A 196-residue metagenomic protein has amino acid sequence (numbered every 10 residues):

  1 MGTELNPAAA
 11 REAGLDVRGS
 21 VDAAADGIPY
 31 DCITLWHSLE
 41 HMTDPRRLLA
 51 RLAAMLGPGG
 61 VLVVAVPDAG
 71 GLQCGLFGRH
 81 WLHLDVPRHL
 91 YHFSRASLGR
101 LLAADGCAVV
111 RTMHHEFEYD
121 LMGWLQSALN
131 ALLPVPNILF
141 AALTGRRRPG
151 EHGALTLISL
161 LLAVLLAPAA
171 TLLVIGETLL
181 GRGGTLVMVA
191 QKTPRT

Functional and structural regions predicted by a protein language model:
M1-F77, L90-C107, V187-T193: Conserved SAM-binding loop
M1-P7, D85-L90, L132-L143: Short, Lys/Arg-enriched charge-dense amphipathic segments
V63-V64, L82, I158-A163: N-terminal start-of-chain detector that recognizes signal peptides and the immediate post-cleavage beginning
A69, F77-W81, L155, A169: Generic signal for short, ordered secondary-structure residues within or immediately flanking folded domains
F77-V86, Q126-L132: Short glycine/proline- and charge-enriched loop/turn segments that cap or connect secondary-structure elements
W81-F93, Y119: Short, contiguous acidic/charged loop-to-helix segments that flank catalytic cores in large enzymes
C107-E118: Conserved S-adenosyl-L-methionine
E116-T196: A C-terminal cap/extension of S-adenosyl-L-methionine-dependent methyltransferases that defines the acceptor-substrate
